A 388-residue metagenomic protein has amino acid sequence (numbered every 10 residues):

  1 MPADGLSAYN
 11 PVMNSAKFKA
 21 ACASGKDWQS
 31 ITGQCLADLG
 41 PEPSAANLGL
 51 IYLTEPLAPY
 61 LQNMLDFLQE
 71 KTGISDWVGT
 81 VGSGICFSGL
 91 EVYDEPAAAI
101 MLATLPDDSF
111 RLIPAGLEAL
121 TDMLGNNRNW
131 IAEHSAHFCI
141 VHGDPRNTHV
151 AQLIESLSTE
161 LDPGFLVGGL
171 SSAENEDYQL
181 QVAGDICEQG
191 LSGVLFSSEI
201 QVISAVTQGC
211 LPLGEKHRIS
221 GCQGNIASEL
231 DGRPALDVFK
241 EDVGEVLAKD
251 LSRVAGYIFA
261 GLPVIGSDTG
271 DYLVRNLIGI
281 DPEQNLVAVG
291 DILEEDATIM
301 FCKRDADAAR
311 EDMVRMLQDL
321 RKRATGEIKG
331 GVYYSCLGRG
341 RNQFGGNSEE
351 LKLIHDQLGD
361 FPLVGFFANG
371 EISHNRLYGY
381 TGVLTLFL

Functional and structural regions predicted by a protein language model:
P11-Q69, S75-D76, T80-G331, C336-F344 (+2 more regions): Small-residue-enriched flexible segments
